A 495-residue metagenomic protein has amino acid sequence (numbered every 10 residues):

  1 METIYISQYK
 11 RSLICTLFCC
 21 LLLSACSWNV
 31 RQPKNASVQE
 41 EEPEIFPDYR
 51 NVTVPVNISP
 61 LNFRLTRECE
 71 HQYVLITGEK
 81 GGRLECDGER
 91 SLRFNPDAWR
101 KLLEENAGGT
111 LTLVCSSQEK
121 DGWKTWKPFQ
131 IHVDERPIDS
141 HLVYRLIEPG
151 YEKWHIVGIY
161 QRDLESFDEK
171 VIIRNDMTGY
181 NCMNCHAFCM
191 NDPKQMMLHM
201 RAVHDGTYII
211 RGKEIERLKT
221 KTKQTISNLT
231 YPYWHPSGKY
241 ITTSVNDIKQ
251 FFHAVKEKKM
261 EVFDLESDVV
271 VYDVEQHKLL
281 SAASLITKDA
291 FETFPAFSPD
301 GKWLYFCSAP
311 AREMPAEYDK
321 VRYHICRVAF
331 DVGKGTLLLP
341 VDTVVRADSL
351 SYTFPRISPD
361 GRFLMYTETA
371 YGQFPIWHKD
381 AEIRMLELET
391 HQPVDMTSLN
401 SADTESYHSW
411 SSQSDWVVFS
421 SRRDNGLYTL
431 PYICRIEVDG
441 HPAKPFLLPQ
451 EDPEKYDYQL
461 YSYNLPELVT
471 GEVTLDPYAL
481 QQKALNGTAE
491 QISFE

Functional and structural regions predicted by a protein language model:
M1-T3, S24, F167: Short intrinsically disordered, low-complexity coil segments enriched in acidic
E2-C15: Bacterial N-terminal signal peptides that target proteins for export
Y5-S7, C19, E275: N-terminal non-cleavable signal-anchor helices
Y9-R11, C19, H408: Intrinsic disorder/low-complexity segments
C15-S24: Bacterial N-terminal signal peptides
C26-E495: Sequence signature of WD/YWTD-type beta-propeller architectures
